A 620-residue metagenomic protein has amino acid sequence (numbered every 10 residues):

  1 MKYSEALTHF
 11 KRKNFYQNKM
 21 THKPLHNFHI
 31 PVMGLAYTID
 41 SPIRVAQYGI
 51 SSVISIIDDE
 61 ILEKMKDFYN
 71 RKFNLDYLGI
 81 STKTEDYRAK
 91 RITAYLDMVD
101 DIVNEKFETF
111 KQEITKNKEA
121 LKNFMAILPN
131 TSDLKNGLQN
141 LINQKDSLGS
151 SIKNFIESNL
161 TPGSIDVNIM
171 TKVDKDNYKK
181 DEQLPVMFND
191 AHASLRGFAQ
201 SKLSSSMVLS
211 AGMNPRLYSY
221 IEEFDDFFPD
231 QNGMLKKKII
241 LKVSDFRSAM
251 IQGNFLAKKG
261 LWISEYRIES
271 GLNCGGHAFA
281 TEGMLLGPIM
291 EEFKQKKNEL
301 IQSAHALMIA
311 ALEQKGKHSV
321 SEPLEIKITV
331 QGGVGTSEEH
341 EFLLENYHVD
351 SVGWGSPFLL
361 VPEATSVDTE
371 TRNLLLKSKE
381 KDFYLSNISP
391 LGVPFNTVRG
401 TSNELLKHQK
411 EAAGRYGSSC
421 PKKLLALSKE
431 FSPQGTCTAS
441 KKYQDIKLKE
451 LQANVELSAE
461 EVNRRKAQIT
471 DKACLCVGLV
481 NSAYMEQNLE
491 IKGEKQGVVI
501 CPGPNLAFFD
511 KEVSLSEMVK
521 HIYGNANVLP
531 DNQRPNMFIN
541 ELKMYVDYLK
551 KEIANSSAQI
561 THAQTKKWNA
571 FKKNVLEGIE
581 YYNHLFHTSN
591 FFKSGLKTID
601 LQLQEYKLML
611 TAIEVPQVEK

Functional and structural regions predicted by a protein language model:
F10, N14-L217, D382, S386-K620: Long, compositionally biased, glycine/small-hydrophobic-enriched stretches that function as flexible linkers, tethers
I169-K180, S201-L203, G233-M234, A278-F293: Gly-rich Lys/Arg/Thr-decorated short loops/hinges at beta-loop-alpha junctions or inter-strand turns that position
N177-E182, L235-I240, I326-K327: Short, basic, glycine/proline-bearing loop/turn elements
M187-L241, Q252-L261, E265, E269-G276: Extended, well-ordered protein cores
L241-I251, A257-V398, N403-K407, A413: Glycine-rich phosphate/ribose-binding loops and adjacent secondary-structure elements that form binding surfaces
